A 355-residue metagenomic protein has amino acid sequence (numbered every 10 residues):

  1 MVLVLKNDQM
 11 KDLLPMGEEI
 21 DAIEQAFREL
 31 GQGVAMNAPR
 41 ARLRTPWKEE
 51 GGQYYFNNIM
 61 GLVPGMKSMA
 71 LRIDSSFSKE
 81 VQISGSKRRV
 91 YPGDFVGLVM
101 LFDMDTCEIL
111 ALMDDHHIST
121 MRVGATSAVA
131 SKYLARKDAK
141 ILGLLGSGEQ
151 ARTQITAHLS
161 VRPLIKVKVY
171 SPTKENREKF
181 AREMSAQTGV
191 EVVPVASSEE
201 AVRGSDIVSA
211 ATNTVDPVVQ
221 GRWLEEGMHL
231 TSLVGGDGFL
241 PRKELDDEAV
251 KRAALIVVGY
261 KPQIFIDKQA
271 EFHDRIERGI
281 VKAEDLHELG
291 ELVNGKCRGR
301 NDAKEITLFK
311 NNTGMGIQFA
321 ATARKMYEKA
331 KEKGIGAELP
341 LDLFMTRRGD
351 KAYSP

Functional and structural regions predicted by a protein language model:
M1-T120, T126-A128, D138, E244 (+4 more regions): N-terminal ligand-binding/catalytic initiation module
A135-I141, P163, E225-E226: Short helix-loop-beta connector
S147-G148: Glycine-rich Rossmann-fold phosphate-binding loop(s) that bind the pyrophosphate of adenine dinucleotide cofactors
S160-Q187: NAD(P)-binding Rossmann-fold cofactor-contacting core
V190-S205, G221-R222: Short acidic low-complexity segments
R203-G204, E225-E226, R252: Alpha-helix C-terminal capping/helix-to-coil transition sites in glycosyltransferase folds
T214-H229: Rossmann-fold NAD(P) dinucleotide-binding segment
L233-C297: Rossmann-fold NAD(P)-binding glycine/threonine-rich loop
